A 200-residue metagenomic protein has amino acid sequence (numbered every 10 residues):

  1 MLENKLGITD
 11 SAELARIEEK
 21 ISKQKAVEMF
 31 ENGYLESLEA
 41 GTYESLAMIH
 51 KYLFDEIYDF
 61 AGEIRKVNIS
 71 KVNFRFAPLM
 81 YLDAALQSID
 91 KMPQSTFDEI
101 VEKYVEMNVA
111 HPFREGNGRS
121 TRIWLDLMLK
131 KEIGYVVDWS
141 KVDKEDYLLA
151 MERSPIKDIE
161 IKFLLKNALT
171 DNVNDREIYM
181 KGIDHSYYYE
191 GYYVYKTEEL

Functional and structural regions predicted by a protein language model:
M1-L200: FIC/Doc superfamily catalytic core
